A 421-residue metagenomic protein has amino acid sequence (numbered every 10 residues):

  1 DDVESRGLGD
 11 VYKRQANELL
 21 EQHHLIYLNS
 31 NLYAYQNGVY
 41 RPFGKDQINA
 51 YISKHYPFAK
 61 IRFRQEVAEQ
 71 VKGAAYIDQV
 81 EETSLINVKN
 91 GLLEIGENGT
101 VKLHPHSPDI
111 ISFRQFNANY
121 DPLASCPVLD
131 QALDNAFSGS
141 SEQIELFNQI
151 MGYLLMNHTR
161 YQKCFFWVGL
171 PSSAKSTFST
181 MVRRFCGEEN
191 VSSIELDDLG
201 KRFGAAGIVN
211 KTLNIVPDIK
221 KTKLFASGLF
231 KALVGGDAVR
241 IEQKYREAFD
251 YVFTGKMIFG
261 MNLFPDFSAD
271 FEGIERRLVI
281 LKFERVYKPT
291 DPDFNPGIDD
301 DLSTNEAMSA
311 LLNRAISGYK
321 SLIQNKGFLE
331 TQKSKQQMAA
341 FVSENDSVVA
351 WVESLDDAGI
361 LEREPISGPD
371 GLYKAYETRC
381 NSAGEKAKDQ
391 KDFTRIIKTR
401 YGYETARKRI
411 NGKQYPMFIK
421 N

Functional and structural regions predicted by a protein language model:
D1-Y12: Single conserved hydrophobic/aromatic residue that forms the stacking wall/gate of nucleotide- or nucleobase-binding
E21-D46, L92-N210, V279-L281, L312-A315 (+4 more regions): P-loop NTPase catalytic core of nucleic-acid-dependent motor ATPases
N29, I61, Q65, K72 (+12 more regions): Positively charged interface segments
Y35, P42-T100: Long, basic/Gly/Ser/Thr-rich N-terminal segments that mediate initial subcellular attachment or targeting
Y51, M181, K211, F225-L233 (+4 more regions): Alpha-helical scaffold elements adjacent to nucleotide-binding pockets in ATP/GTP-utilizing enzyme cores
G204-R246: Conserved nucleotide-sensing/catalytic segment adjacent to the nucleotide-binding pocket in NTP-handling enzymes
N210-L213, F253-M257: Loop/turn-to-beta-strand initiation segments
N305-S347: Phosphate-handling catalytic cores of nucleic-acid transaction enzymes
